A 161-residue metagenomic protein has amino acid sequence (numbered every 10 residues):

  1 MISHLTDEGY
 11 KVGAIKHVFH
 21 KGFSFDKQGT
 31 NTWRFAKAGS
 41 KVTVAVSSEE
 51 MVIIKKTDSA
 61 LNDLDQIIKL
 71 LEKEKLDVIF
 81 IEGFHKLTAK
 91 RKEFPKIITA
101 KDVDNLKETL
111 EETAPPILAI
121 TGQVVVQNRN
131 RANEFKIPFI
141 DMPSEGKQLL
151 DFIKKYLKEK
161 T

Functional and structural regions predicted by a protein language model:
I2-S59: N-terminal phosphate/diphosphate-binding loop that engages ATP/GTP or pyrophosphate donors across diverse enzyme folds
H4, A36, A45, L71-E72 (+2 more regions): Solvent-exposed alpha-helices and their adjacent loops that cap or buttress functional pockets in soluble metabolic
L5, K69-K73, G83, K155-T161: P-loop NTP-binding site
Q28-G29, A60-D65, T99-D104: Charged helix-capping and loop-helix junction motifs
I54-L87: Phosphate-binding/switch loop-helix module in NTP-utilizing enzymes
V78-P138, G146-D151, L157-E159: Phosphate/Mg2+-binding loops and adjacent switch elements in nucleotide/diphosphate-handling enzyme cores
D141: C-terminal binding/interaction regions
